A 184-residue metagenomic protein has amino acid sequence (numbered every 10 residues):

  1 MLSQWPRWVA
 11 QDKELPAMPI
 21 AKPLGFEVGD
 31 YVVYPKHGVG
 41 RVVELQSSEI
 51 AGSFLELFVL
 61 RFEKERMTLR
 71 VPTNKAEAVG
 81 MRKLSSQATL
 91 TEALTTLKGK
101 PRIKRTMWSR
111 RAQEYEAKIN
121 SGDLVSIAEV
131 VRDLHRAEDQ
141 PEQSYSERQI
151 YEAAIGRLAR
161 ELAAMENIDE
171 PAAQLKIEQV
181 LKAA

Functional and structural regions predicted by a protein language model:
L2-V28: Mixed-charge, Lys/Arg-rich low-complexity intrinsically disordered regions
D30, E44-Q46: Short, well-ordered turn and helix-capping elements at secondary-structure junctions
H37, L55-L57, T68: Broad gene-expression machinery/nucleic-acid interaction feature
G40-V42: Conserved hydrophobic positions within beta-strands
S48-V59: Short, solvent-exposed secondary-structure boundary/capping segments
V59-R61, E65-N74: A short macromolecule-binding patch
N74, A78-A184: Charge/polar-rich, low-complexity and marginally structured segments
